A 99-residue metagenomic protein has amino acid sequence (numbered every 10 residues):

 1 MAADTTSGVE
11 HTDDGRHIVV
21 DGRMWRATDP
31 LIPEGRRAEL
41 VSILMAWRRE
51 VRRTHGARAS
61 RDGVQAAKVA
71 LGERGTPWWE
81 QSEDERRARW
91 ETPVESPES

Functional and structural regions predicted by a protein language model:
A2-S99: Extended, charge-rich alpha-helical interface modules
